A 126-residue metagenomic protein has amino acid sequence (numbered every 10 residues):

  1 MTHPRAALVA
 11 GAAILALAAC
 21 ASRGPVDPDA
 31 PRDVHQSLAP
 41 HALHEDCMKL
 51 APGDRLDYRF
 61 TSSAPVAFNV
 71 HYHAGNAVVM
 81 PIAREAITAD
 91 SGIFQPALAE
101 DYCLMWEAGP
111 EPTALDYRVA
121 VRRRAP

Functional and structural regions predicted by a protein language model:
M1-V9: Bacterial N-terminal signal peptides that target proteins for export
L17-A19: C-terminal motif of bacterial Sec signal peptides marking the signal peptidase cleavage site
A21-P126: Acidic, Ser/Thr/Pro
